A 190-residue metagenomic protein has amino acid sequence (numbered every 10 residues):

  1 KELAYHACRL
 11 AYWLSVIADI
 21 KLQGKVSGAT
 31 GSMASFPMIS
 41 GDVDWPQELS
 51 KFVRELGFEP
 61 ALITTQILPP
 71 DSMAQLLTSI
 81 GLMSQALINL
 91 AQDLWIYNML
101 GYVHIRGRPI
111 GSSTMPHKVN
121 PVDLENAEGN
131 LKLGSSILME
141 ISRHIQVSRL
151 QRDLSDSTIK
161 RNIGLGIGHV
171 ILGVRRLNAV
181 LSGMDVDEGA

Functional and structural regions predicted by a protein language model:
K1-H144: Internal glycine-rich alpha/beta core junctions
L100-Y102, S112-A190: Glycine-rich cofactor/substrate-binding loops
